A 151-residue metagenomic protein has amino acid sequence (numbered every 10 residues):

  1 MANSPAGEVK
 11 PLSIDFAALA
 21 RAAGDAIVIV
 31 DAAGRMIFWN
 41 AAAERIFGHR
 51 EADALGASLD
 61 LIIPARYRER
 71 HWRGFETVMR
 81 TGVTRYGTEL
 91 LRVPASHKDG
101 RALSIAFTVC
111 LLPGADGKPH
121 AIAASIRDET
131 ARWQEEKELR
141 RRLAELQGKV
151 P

Functional and structural regions predicted by a protein language model:
V9-E44, G87, G148-P151: Sensory modules in modular signal-transduction proteins
I14, W133-P151: Sensory-domain boundary/capping and coupling elements
A41-A54: PAS/PAS-like sensory domain cap-loop motif
E51, I63-A106, P113-A115: PAS/LOV-family and closely related PAS-like sensory domains
D60, P113, T130: Adenine-nucleotide cofactor-binding loop residues
F107-V109, I126: Sensory-domain boundary capping and coupling elements
K118-A131: PAS-family sensory domains
